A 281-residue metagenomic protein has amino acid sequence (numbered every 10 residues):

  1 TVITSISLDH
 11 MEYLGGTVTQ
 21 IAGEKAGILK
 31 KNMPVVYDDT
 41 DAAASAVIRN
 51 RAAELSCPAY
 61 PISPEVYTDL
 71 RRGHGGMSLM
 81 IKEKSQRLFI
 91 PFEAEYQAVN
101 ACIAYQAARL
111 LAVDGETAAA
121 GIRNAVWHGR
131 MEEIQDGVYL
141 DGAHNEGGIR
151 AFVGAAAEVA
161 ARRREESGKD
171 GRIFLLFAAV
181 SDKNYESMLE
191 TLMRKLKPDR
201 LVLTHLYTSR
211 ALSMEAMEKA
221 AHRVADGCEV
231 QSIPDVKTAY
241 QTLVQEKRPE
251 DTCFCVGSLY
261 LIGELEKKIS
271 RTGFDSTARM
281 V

Functional and structural regions predicted by a protein language model:
V2, I6-S7, Q20, K84-R200: Nucleotide phosphate-binding/pyrophosphate-handling subdomain across enzymes that bind or process nucleotide phosphates
I3-L88, A101-E116: Acidic, Mg2+-coordinating active-site environments of NTP-dependent enzymes
M33, K169-I173, C228, P249-T252: Short coil/turn segments at beta-strand junctions that form active-site/ligand-binding loops
D38-D39, R51-R72, P91-A94, T117-A125 (+5 more regions): Beta-strand->loop->alpha-helix junctions that form or flank phosphate-binding loops in nucleotide-handling enzymes
D41-S56, Y60, L189-T252: C-terminal helical cap/extension that packs against the catalytic core of soluble nucleotide-cofactor enzymes
L206-R210, D275-V281: Short, flexible loop segments at boundaries between secondary-structure elements
S258: Active-site-proximal loop/hinge segments that shape catalytic or ion-binding/gating pockets
